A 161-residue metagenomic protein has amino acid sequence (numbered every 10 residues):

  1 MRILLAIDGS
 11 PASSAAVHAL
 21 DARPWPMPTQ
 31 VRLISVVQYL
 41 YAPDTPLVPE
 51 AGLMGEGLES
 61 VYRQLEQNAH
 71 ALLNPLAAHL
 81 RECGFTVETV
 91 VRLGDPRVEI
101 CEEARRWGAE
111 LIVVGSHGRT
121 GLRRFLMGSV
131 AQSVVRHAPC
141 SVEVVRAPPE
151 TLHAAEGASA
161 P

Functional and structural regions predicted by a protein language model:
M1-E56, C83, P161: Small/aliphatic-rich secondary-structure junction motif
A16, P43-L47, C101-E102, F125 (+1 more regions): Short, well-ordered secondary-structure micro-motifs
R32, E88, E143: Conserved beta-strand positions in the Rossmann-like core of class I SAM-dependent methyltransferases
S35, G115-H117, A147: Short secondary-structure boundary segments
L53-A71: A short acidic, glycine-rich active-site loop that binds or catalyzes chemistry on phosphate/adenosine moieties
P75-I112, P149-P161: Structural beta-alpha unit
L111-S133, T151-A154: Glycine-rich, Arg-bearing micro-motifs that act as flexible, cationic patches
C140-L152: Short, flexible loop segments at boundaries between secondary-structure elements
